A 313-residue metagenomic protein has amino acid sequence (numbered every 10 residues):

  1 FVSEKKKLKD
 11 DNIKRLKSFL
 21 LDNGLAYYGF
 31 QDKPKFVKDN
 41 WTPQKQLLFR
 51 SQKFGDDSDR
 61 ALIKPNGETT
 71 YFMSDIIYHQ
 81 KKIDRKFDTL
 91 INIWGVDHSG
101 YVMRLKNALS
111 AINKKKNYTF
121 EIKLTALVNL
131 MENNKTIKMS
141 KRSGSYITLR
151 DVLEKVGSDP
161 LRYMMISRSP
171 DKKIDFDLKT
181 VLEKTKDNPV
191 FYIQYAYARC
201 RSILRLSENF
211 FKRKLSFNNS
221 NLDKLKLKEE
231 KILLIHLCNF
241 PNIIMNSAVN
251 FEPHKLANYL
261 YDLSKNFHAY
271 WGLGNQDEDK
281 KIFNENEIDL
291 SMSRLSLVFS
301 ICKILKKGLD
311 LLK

Functional and structural regions predicted by a protein language model:
F1-L312: Non-catalytic interaction-recognition regions
